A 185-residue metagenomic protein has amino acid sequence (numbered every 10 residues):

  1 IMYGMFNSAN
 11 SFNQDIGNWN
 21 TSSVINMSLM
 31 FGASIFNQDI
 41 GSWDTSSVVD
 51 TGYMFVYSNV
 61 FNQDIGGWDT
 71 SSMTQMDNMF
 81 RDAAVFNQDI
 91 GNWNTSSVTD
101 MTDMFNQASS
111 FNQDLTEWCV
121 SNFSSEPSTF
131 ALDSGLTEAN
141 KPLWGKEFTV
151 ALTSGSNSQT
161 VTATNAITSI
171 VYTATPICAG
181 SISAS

Functional and structural regions predicted by a protein language model:
I1-T162: Negatively charged
F148-S183: Solvent-exposed, low-complexity, repeat-rich "mucin-like" stalks and linkers
